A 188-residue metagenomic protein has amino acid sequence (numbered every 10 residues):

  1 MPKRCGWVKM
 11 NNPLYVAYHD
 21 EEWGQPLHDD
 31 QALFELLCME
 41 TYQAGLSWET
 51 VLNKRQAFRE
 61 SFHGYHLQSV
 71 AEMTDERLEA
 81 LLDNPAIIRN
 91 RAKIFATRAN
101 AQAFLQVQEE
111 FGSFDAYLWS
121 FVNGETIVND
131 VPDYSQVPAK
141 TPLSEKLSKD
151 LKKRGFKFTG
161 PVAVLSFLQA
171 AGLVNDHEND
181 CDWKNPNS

Functional and structural regions predicted by a protein language model:
M1-S188: HhH-family (HhH-GPD) DNA N-glycosylase catalytic core used in base-excision repair
